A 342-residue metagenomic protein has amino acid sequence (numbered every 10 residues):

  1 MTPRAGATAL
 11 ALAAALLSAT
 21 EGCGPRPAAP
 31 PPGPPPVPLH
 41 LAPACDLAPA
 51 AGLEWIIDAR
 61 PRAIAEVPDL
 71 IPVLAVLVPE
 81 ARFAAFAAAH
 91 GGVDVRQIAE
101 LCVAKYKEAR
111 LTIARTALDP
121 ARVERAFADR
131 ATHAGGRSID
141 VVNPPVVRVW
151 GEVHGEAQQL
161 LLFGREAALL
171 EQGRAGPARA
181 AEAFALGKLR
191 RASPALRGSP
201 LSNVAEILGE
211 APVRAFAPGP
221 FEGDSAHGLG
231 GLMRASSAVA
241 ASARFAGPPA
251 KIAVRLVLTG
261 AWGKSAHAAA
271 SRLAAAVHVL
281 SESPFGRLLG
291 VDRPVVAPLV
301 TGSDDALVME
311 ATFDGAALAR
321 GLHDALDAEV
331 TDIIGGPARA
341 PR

Functional and structural regions predicted by a protein language model:
M1-L12: Bacterial N-terminal signal peptides that target proteins for export
A19-G22: C-terminal motif of bacterial Sec signal peptides marking the signal peptidase cleavage site
P27-I139, Q159-L160, R244-A250, L299-G302 (+1 more regions): Long, low-complexity, Ser/Thr/Gly/Pro-rich intrinsically disordered segments that act as flexible linkers and assembly
I64-R96, A134-K251, K264-S265, A269 (+3 more regions): An internal, short helix-loop-strand segment that often contains or flanks glycine-aspartate motifs
E66-P68, D119-R125, W262-S271, L318-R320: Short, conserved charged micro-motifs
I113-L118, Q172-G173, L256-W262, A311-F313: Short beta-strand-to-loop capping motifs
R125-A131, A269-A275, A325-L326: Short amphipathic alpha-helices in soluble, non-transmembrane regions that often serve as interface/regulatory elements
A266, V277-R342: A cross-kingdom marker for long, charged
